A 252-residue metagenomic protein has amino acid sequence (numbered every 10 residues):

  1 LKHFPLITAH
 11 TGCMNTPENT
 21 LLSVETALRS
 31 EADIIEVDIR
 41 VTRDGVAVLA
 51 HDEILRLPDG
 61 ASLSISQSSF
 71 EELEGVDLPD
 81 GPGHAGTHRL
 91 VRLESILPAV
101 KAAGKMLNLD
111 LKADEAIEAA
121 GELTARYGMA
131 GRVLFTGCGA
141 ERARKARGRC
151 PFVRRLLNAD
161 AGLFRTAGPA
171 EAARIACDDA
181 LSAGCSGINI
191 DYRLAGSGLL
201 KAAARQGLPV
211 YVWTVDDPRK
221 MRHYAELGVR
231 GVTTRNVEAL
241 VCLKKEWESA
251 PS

Functional and structural regions predicted by a protein language model:
L1-S252: Phosphate-group recognition and catalysis centered on beta-loop-alpha active-site segments
